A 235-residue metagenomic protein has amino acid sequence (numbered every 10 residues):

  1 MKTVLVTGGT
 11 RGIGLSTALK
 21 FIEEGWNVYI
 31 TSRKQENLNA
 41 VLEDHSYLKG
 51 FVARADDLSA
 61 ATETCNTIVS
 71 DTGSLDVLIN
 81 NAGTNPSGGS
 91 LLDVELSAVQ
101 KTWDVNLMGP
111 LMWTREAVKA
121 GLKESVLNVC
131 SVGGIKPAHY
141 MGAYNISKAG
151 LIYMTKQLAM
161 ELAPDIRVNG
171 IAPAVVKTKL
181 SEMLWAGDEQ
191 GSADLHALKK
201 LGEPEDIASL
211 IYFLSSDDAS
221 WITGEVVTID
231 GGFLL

Functional and structural regions predicted by a protein language model:
T10-R11: Conserved glycine-rich cofactor-binding loop
V41-E43, G170, A174-H196: A glycine/serine/threonine-rich, flexible loop-to-helix segment that serves as the NAD(P) cofactor-binding "lid"
G89-L91, A98-W103, S181, S192: Substrate-binding pocket helix/loop in short-chain dehydrogenase/reductase
T114, S147, T155: Active-site helix of classical SDR
K119, A159-P164, S220: Alpha-helical segment proximal to the catalytic Tyr-Lys
A120, K200-I229, F233-L234: C-terminal substrate-recognition "lid" of short-chain dehydrogenase/reductases
S131: Residue(s) in the substrate-gating loop at a strand-loop-helix junction that position the organic substrate next
